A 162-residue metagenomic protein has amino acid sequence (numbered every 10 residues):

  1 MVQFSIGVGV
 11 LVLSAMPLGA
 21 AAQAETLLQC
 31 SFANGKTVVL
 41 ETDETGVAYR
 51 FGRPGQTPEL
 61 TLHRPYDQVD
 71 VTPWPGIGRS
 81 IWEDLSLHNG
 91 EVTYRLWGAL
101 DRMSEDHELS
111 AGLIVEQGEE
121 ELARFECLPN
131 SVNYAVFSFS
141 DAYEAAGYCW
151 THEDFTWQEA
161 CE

Functional and structural regions predicted by a protein language model:
M1-G9: Bacterial N-terminal signal peptides that target proteins for export
S14-A21: C-terminal segment of classical bacterial N-terminal signal peptides
A22-E162: Cysteine-centric segments in proteins
